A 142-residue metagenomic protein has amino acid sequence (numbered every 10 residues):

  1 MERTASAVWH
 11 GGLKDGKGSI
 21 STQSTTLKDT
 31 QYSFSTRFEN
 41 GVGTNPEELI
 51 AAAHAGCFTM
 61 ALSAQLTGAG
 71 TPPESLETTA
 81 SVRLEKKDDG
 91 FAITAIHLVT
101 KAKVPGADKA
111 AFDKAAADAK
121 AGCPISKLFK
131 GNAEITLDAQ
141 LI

Functional and structural regions predicted by a protein language model:
M1-A52, T59-I142: Extended beta-strand/beta-hairpin segments
